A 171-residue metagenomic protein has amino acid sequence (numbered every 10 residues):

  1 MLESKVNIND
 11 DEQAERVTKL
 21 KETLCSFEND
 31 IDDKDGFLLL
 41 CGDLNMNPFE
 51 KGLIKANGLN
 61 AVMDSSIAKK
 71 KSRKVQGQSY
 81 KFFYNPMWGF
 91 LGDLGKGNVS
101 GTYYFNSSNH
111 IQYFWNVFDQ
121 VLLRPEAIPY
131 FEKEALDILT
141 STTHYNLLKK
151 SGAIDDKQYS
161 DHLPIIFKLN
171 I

Functional and structural regions predicted by a protein language model:
M1-E12: Active-site His/acidic residue clusters
M1-E3, L44-N47: Catalytic metal-binding/acid-base residues of hydrolase active sites
L2, C25, L123-A127: Residue-level marker of positions within ordered structural domains that often coincide with functionally constrained
D10-K34: A long, amphipathic alpha-helix that forms part of the scaffold/cap immediately adjacent to metal-dependent active
D30-K34, M46-I171: Metal-dependent phosphoester-hydrolase catalytic domains
L39-L40: Residue-level marker for buried hydrophobic side chains located in beta-strands that build the well-ordered beta-sheet
